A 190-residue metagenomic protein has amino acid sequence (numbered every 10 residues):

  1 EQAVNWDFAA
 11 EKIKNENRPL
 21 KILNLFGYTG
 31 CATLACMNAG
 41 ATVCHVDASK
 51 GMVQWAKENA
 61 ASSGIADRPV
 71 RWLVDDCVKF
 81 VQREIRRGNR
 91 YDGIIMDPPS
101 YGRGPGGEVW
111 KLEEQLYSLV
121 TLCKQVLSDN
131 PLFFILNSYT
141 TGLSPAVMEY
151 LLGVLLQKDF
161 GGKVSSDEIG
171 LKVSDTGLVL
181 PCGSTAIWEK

Functional and structural regions predicted by a protein language model:
E1-N17: SAM-dependent Rossmann-like transferase core, predominantly class I methyltransferases with a strong bias toward
N17-Y28: Conserved class I S-adenosyl-L-methionine
T29-A41: Conserved SAM-binding loop of SAM-dependent methyltransferases across substrates and taxa, primarily the Class I
T42-D47: Conserved SAM-binding motif I beta-strand of class I
S49-I95: S-adenosyl-L-methionine
K50-M52, V74-V78, Y91-L122: Mobile active-site "lid"/loop adjacent to the S-adenosyl-L-methionine
L122, L127-F134: Short glycine-dipeptide loop
P131-K190: C-terminal catalytic and target-recognition region of SAM-dependent MTase-like enzymes, primarily methyltransferases
